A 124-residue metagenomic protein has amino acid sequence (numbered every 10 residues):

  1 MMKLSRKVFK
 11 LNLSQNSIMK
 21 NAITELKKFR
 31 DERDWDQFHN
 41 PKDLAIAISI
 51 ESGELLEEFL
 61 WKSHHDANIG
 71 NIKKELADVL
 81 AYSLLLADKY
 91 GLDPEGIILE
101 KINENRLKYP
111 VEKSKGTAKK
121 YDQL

Functional and structural regions predicted by a protein language model:
M2-L76, L80-L124: Flexible "arm" and connector segments at domain edges
